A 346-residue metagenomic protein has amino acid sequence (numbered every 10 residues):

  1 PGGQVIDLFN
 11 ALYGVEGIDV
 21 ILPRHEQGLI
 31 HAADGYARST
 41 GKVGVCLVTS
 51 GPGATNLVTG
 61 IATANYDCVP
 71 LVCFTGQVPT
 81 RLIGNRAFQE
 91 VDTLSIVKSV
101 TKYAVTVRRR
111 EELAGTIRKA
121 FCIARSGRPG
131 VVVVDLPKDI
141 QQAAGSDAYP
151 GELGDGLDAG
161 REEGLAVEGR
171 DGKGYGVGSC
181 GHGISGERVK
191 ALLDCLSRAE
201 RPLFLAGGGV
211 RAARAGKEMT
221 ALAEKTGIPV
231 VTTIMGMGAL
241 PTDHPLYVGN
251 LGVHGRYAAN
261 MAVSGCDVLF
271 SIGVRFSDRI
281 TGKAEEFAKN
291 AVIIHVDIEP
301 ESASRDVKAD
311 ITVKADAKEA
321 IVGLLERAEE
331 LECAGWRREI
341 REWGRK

Functional and structural regions predicted by a protein language model:
P1, T75, D135, I228-I234 (+1 more regions): Short internal beta-strands
P1-D34, S185, L196-L269: Anionic-ligand anchoring segments at beta-strand to alpha-helix junctions in alpha/beta enzyme folds, i.e., glycine
G3-V5, E26-G28, T49-A54, T63 (+5 more regions): Acidic, glycine-rich active-site loops and adjacent beta-strand->loop/helix elements that engage anionic groups
N10-Y13, G35, P79-S99, T242-Y247 (+2 more regions): Active-site-proximal loop->helix
G14-G17, R38-T40, Q89-D92, P150-E152 (+4 more regions): Short, hinge-like loop/turn segments at secondary-structure boundaries
R38-S50, A54-T75, K98-G151, L192-C195 (+3 more regions): Structural signature of the thiamine diphosphate
E111, G164, G174-V177, D194 (+2 more regions): Phosphate/pyrophosphate-binding active-site segments
I123-G164, E168-R198, R337, G344: Conformationally flexible catalytic loops at phosphate/diphosphate-handling active centers
